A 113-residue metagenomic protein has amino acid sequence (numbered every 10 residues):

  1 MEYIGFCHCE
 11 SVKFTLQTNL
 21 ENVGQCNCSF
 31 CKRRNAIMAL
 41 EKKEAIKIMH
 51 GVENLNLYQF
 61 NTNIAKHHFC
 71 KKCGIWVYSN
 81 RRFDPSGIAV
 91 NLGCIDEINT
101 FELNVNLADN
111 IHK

Functional and structural regions predicted by a protein language model:
M1-F6, S11-K113: A short Gly-Trp-Pro
